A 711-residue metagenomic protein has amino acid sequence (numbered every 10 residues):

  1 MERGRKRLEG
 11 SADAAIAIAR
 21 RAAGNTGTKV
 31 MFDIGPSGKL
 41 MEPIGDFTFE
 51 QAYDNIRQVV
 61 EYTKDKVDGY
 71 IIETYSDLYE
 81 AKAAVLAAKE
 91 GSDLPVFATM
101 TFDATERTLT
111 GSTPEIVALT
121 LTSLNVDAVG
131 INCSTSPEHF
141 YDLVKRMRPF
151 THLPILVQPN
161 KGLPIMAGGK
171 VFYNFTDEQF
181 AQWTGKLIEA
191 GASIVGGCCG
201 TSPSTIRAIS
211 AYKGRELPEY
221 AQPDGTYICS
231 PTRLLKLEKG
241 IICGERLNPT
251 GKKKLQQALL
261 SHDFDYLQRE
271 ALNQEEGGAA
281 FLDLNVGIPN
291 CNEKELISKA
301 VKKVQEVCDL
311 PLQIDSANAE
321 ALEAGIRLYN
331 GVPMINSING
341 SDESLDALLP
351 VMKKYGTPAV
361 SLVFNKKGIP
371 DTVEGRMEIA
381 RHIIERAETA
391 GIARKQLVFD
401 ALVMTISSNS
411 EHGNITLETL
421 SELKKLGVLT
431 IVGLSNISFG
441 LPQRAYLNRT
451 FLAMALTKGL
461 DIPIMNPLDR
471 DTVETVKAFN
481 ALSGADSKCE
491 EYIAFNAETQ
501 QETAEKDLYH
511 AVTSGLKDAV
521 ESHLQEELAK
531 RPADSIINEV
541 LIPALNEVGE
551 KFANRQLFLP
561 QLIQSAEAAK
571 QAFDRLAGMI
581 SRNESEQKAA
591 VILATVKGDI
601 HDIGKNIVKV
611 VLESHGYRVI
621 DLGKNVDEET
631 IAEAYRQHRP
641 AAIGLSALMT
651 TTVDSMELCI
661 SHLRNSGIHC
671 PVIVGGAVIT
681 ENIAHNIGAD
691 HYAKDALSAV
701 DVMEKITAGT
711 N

Functional and structural regions predicted by a protein language model:
M1-V398, M404-N711: Domain-level signal for soluble alpha/beta catalytic cores
